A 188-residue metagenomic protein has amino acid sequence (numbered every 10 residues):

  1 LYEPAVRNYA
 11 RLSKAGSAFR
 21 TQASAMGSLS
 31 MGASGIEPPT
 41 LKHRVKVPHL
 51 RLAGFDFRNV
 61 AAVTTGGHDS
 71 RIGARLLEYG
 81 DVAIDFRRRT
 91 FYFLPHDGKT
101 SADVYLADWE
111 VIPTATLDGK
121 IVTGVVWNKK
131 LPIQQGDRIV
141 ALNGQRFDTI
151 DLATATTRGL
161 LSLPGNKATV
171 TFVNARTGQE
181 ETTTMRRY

Functional and structural regions predicted by a protein language model:
L1-Y188: Pepsin/retropepsin-fold aspartyl endopeptidases
